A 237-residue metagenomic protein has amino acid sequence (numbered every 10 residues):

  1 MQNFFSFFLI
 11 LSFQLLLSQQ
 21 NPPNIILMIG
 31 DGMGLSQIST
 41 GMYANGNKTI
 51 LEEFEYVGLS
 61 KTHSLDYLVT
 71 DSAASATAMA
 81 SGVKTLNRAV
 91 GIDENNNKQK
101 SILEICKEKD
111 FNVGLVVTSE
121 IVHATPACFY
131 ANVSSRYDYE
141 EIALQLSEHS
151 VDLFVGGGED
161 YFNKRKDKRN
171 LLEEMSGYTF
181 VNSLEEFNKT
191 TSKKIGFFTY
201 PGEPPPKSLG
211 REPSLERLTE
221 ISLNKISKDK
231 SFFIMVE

Functional and structural regions predicted by a protein language model:
M1-F5: Positively charged n-region of N-terminal signal peptides that target proteins for export
L9-S18: Hydrophobic h-region of N-terminal signal peptides that target proteins for export in Gram-negative bacteria
Q14, G30, V113, P126-A127 (+3 more regions): Intrinsically disordered, low-complexity regions
Q19-Q20, K228: Solvent-exposed loop and beta-edge segments used for protein-protein assembly and interaction
Q20-R165, R169-F187: N-terminal catalytic scaffold of extracellular/periplasmic and nuclease hydrolases that process anionic headgroups
L184-E237: Anion-binding catalytic surfaces of enzymes that hydrolyze or transfer phosphate/sulfate esters
